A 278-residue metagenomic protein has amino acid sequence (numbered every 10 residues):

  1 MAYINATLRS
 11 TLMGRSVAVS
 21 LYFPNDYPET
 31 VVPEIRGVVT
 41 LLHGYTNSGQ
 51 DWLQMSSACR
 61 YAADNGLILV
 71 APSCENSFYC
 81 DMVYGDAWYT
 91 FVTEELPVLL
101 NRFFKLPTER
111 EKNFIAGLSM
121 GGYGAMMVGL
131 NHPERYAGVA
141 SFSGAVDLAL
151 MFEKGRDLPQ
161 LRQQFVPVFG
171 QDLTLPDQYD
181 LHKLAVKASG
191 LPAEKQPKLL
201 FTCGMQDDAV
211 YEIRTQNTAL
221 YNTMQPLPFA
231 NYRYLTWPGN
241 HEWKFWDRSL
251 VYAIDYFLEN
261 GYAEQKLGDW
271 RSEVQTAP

Functional and structural regions predicted by a protein language model:
M1-P278: Non-catalytic cap/lid and distal C-terminal segments of serine-dependent acyl enzymes
